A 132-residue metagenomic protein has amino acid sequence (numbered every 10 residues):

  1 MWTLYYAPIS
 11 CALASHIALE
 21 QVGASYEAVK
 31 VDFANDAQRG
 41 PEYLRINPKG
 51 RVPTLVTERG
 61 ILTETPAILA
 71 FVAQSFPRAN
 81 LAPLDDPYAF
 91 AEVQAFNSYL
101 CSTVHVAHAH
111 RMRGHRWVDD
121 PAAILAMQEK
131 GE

Functional and structural regions predicted by a protein language model:
M1-A126: GST-like domain detector, emphasizing the conserved glutathione-binding G-site in the N-terminal thioredoxin-like
A126-E132: Amphipathic alpha-helical packing segments from all-alpha helical-bundle domains
